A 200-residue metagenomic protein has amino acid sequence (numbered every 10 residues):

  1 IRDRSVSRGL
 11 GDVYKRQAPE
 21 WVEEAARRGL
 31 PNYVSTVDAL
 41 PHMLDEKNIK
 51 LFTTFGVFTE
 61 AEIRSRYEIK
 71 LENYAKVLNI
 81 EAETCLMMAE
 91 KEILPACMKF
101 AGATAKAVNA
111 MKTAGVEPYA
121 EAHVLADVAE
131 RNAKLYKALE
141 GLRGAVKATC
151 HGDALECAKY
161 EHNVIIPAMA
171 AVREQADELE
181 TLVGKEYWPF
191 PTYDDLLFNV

Functional and structural regions predicted by a protein language model:
I1-Y14: Single conserved hydrophobic/aromatic residue that forms the stacking wall/gate of nucleotide- or nucleobase-binding
G11-V200: C-terminal amphipathic alpha-helical interaction region
